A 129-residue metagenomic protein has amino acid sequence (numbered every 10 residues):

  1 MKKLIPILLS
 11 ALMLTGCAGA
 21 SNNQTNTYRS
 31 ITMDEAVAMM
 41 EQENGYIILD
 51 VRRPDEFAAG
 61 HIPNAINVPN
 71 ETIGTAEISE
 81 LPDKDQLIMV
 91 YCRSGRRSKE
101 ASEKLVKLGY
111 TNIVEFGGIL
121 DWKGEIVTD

Functional and structural regions predicted by a protein language model:
K2-I7, C17-M39, D55-L87, R93-D129: Rhodanese-like catalytic fold shared by cysteine-dependent sulfurtransferases and DSP/PTP-type phosphatases
S10-A11: Residue-level signal for mature regions of secreted extracellular proteins and peptides
I48-D50: Structural scaffold elements adjacent to functional motifs in cytosolic proteins
